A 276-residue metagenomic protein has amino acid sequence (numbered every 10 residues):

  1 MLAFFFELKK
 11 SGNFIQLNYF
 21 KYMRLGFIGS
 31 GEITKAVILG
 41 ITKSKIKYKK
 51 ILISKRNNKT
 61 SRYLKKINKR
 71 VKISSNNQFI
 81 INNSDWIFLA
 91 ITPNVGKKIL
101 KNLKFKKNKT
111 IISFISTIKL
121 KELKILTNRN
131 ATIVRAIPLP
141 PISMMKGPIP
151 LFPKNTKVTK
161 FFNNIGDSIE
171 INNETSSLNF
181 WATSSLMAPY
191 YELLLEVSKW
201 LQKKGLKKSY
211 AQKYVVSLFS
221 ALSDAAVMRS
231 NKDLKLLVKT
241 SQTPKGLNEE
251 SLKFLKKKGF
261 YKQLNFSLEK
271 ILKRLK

Functional and structural regions predicted by a protein language model:
F5, K9-F14, N18: Polybasic, lysine-rich low-complexity intrinsically disordered segments
Y19-F20, V216, S220-K276: NAD(P)-dependent Rossmann-like dehydrogenase/reductase catalytic/cofactor-binding core
Y19-S75, F79, N164, K199-K203: NAD(P)+-binding Rossmann beta1-loop-alpha1 motif at the extreme N-terminus of oxidoreductases
K35, L39-K43, K66, K101 (+3 more regions): Short, well-ordered alpha-helices that flank and scaffold nucleotide-derived cofactor binding pockets
I51, E122-T132, G147-F180, S185-R229 (+1 more regions): Internal alpha-helical scaffold of NAD(P)-dependent oxidoreductase catalytic cores
I51, I80, G96, K207-V215 (+2 more regions): Small-residue helix-packing motif on alpha-helices
N58-Y63, I67-L151, N155: Rossmann-like NAD(P)(H) cofactor-binding subdomain of soluble oxidoreductases
